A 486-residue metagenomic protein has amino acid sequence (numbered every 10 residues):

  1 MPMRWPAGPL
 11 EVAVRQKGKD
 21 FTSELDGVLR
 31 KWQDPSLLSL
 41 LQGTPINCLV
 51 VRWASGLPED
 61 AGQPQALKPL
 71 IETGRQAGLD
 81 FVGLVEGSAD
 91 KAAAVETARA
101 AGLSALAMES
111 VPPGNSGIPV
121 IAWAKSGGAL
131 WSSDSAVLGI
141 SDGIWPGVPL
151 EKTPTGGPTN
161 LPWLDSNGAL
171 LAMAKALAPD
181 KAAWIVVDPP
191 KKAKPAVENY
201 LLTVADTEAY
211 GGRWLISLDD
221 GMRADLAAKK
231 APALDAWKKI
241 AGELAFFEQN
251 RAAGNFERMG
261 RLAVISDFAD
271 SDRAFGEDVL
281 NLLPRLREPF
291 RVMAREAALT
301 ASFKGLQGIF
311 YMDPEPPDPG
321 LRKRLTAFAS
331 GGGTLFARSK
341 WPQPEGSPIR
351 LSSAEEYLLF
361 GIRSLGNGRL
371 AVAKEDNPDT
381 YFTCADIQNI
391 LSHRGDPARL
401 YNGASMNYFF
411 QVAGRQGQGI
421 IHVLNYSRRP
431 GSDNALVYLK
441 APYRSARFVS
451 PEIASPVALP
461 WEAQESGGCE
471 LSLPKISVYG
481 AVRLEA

Functional and structural regions predicted by a protein language model:
M1-P314, P319-S347, E355-Y381, A458 (+1 more regions): Glycan-processing catalytic domains of CAZymes
R258-L286, T326, S405-P442: Carbohydrate-binding surface patches
F336, E465-A486: C-terminal beta-strand-rich structural cap/linker in extracellular carbohydrate-active enzymes
S347-G419, S427-R428: An acidic, glycine-rich "communication" segment
A385, N434-P442, I476-A486: Extended Gly/Ser/Thr-rich low-complexity repeat segments, especially those forming or decorating extracellular
V437-S455: Solvent-exposed beta-hairpin/edge-strand motifs
S455-Q464: Extracellular/luminal ectodomains and secreted, surface-exposed scaffolds of diverse proteins
